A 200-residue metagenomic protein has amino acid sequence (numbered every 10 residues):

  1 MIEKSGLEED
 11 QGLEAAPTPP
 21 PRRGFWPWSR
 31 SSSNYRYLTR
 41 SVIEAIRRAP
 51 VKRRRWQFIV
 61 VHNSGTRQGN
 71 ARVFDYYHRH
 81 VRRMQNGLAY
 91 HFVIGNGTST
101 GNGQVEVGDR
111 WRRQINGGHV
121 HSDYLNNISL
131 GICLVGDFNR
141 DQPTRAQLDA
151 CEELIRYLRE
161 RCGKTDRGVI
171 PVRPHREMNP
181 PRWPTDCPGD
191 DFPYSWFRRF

Functional and structural regions predicted by a protein language model:
M1-V60, N96-S99, Q104-V107, W111 (+2 more regions): Basic/polar, cationic surfaces and motifs that engage anionic cell-wall and phosphate/carboxylate ligands
R47, K52-M84: Active-site acidic/histidine clusters and adjacent loop/turn architecture that either coordinate catalytic ions
A71-F74, Q104-E106, G117, R145: Short, solvent-exposed loop/turn and secondary-structure capping segments
G87: Carboxylate/His-rich catalytic cores and anion/metal-binding grooves
D109-H119: Short acidic (Asp/Glu) patches
S122: Solvent-exposed loop and edge beta-strand segments that line ligand/cofactor-binding and catalytic clefts
